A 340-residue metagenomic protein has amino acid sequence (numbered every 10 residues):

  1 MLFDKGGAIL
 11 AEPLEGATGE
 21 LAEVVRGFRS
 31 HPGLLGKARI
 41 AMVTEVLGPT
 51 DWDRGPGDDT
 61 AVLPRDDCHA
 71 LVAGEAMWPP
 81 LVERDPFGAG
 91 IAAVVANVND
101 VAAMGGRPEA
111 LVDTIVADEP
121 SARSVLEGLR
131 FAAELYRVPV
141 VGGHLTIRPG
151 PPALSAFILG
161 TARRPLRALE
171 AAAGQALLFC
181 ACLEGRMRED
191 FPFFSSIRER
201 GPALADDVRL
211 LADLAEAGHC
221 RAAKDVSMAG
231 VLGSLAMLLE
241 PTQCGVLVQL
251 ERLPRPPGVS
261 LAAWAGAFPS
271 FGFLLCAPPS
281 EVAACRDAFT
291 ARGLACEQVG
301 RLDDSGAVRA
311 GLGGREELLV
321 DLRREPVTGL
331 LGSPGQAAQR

Functional and structural regions predicted by a protein language model:
L2-E20, R292-R340: Acidic, Ser/Thr/Pro-rich beta/coil linker or hinge segments at domain junctions
L2-V94, V98-A102, Q175, L294 (+1 more regions): N-terminal glycine-rich phosphate/pyrophosphate-binding loops that anchor nucleotide-derived ligands and cofactors
W52-P56, P64, L71-A73, P139-G143 (+5 more regions): General beta-strand structural signal in soluble alpha/beta enzymes
R54-G55, T146, C244-P256, R286-G313: Beta-strand->loop->alpha-helix junctions that form or flank phosphate-binding loops in nucleotide-handling enzymes
H69-V72, M77-P80, R107-D190, R301 (+1 more regions): Glycine-rich anion-binding loops of enzyme active sites
D85-L111, S124-L135, D207-A215, V231-M237: Small-aliphatic-rich amphipathic alpha-helix that forms the alpha element of a beta-alpha
P120, G201-S270: Active-site-proximal betaalpha loop/short-helix elements that scaffold phosphoryl/nucleotidyl transfer chemistry
C276-V282: Helix N-cap motif at beta-to-alpha junctions
